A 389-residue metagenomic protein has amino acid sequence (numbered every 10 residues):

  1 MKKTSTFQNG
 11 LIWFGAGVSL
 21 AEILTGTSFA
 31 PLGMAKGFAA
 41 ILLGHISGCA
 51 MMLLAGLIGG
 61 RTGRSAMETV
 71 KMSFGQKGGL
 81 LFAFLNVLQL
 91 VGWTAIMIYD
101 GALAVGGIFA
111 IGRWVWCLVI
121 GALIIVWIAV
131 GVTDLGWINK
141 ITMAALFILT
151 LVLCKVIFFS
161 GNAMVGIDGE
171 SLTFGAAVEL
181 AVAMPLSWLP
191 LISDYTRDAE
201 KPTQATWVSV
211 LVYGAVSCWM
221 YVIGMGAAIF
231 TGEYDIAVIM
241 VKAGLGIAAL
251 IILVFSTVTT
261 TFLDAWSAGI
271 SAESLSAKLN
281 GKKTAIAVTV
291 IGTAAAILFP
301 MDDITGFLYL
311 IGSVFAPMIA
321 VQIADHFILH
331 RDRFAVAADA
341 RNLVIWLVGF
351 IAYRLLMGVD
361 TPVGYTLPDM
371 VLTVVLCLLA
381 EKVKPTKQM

Functional and structural regions predicted by a protein language model:
M1-K36, G48, D134, T173-V178 (+3 more regions): Membrane-interface "cap" regions at the ends of multi-pass membrane proteins
K3, G169, A320-M389: C-terminal membrane-solvent junction of multi-pass transporters and transport-like membrane proteins
I12-G17, F82-V87, I108-G131, A144-C154 (+3 more regions): Transmembrane alpha-helical segments of multi-pass small-molecule transport proteins
T27-L57, G78, Y213-A215, P368 (+1 more regions): Extracellular loop-to-transmembrane helix junctions
T27-P31, L57, I96, D100-I108 (+6 more regions): Membrane-water interface regions at transmembrane-helix termini and the short interhelical loops of multi-pass membrane
L42-F74, L81-V87, E381-T386: Juxtamembrane transmembrane-helix boundary signature
G78-R113, V258-S274: Hydrophobic transmembrane alpha-helices that form the core helical bundles of multi-pass secondary transporters
V115-I157, D168-G169, T206-Y213, L308-A320 (+1 more regions): Membrane-interface loop-to-helix entry segments
